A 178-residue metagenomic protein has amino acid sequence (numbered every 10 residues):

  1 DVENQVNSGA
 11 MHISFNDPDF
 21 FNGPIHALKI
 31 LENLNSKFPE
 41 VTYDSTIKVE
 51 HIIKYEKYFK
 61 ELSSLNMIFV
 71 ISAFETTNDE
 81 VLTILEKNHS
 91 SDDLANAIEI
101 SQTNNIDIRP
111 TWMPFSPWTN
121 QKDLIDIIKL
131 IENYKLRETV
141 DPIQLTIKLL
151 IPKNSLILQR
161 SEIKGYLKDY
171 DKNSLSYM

Functional and structural regions predicted by a protein language model:
V2-R109, S116-T119, Q144: Conserved SAM/AdoMet-binding glycine-rich loop
Q5, L136-T139: A general structural signal for short secondary-structure junctions and capping/turn motifs
P24-I25, E80-L85, P114-D123, E138-M178: Flexible glycine/acidic-rich beta-alpha junction loops that bind and position SAM and/or redox cofactors in anaerobic
N35, E132-L136: A general structural signal for alpha-helical elements within enzymatic catalytic domains
Y43, I52, I68, I128 (+2 more regions): A broadly tuned "polar low-complexity/structure-edge" signature
K57-Y58, W118-N133: Catalytic cores of alpha/beta
